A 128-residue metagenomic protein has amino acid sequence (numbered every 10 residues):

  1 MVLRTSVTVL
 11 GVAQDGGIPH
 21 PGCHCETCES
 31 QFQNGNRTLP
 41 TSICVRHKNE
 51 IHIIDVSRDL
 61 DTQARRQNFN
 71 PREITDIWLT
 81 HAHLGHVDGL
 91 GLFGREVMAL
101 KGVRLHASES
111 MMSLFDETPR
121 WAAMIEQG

Functional and structural regions predicted by a protein language model:
M1-G128: Binuclear metal-dependent hydrolase catalytic cores
